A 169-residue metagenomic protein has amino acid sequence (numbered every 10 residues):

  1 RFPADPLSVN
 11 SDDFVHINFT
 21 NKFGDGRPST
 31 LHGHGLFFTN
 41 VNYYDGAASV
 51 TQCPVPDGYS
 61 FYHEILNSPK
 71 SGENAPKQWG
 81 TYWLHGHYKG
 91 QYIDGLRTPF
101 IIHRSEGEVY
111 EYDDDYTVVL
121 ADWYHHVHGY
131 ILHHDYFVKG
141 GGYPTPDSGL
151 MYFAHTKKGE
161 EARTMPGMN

Functional and structural regions predicted by a protein language model:
R1-E108: Histidine- and aromatic-enriched segments that form or immediately flank copper-ligand environments
S105-T117: Low-complexity, Pro/Ser/Thr- and charge-rich linker/hinge segments at domain boundaries
D114-N169: Acidic-aromatic/histidine active-site loop/patch
